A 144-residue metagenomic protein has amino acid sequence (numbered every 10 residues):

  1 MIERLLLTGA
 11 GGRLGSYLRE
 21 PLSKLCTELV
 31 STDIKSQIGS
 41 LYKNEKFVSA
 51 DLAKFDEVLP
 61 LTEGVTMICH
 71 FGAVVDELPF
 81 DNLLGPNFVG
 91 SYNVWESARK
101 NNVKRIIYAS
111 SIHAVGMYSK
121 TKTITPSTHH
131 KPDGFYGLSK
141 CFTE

Functional and structural regions predicted by a protein language model:
R4-L25: N-terminal Rossmann NAD(P)H-binding glycine-rich loop of SDR-like oxidoreductase domains
T8, T32, I68-F71, I106-I112: SDR active-site strand-loop-helix element
C26-I38: Conserved glycine-rich Rossmann-like NAD(P)H-binding loop of the short-chain dehydrogenase/reductase
S36-N44, P60: Short loop/helix-cap segments at secondary-structure boundaries that form the rim of catalytic
A50-P86: NAD(P)H-binding glycine-rich loop region in Rossmannoid oxidoreductase-like domains and their noncatalytic homologs
I68, P79-I106: NAD(P)-cofactor binding segment of oxidoreductase domains
N93-F135: Conserved Rossmann-fold NAD(P)-dependent oxidoreductase catalytic core, especially the SDR/UDP-sugar
G134-E144: Active-site Tyr-X1-5-Lys
